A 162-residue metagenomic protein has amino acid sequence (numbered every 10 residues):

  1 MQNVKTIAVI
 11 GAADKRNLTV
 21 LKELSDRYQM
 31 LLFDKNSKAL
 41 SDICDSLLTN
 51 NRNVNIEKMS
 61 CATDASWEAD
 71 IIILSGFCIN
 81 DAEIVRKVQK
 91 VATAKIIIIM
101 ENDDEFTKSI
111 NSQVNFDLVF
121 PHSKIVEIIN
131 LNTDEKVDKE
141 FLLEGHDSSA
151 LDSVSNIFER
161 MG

Functional and structural regions predicted by a protein language model:
M1-T49: NAD(P)+-binding Rossmann beta1-loop-alpha1 motif at the extreme N-terminus of oxidoreductases
N3-T6, A94, D138: Phosphate-coordination loops involved in phosphoryl transfer and adenosine-cofactor binding
A13, F77-D81, D147-S148: Short beta->alpha connector loops
S37-I43, E105-I110, S149-A150: Short, charged/polar "capping" segments at the starts of alpha-helices and the immediately preceding loops
R52-I96: Rossmann-like NAD(P)-binding element
M100-E135: Rossmann-fold NAD(P)-binding glycine/threonine-rich loop
P121-K124, D138-G162: Internal alpha-helical scaffold of NAD(P)-dependent oxidoreductase catalytic cores
